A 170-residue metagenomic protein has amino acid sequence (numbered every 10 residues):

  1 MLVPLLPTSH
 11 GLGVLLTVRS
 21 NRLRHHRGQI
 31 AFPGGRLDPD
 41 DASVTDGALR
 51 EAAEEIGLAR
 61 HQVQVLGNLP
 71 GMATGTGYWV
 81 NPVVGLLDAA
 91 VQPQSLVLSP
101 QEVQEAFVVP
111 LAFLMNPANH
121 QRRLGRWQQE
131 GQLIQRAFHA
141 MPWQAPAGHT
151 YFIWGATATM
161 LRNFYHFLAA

Functional and structural regions predicted by a protein language model:
M1-F32: N-terminal strand-loop-strand
R22, R36-I153, A158, R162-A170: Unchanged
